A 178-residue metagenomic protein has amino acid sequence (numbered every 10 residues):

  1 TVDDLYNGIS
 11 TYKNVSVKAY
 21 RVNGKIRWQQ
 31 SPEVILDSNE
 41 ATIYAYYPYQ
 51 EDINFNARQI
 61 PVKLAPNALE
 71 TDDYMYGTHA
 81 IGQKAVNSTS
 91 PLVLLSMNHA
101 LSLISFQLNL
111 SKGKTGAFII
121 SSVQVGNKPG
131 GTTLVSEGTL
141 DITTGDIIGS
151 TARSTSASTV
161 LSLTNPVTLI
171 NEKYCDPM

Functional and structural regions predicted by a protein language model:
T1-N127, S162, P166-T168, E172-Y174: Short, low-hydrophobicity acidic/polar segments
S122-M178: Contiguous ligand/interfacial binding patches
